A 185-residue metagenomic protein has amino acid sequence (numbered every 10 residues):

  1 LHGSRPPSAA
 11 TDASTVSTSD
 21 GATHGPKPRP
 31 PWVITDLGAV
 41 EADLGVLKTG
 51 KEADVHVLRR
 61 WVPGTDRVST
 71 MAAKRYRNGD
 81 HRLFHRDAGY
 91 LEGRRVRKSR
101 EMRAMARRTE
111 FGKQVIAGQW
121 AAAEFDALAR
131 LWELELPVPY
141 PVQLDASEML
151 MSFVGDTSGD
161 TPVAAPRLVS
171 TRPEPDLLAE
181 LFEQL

Functional and structural regions predicted by a protein language model:
L1-A10, A22, P30: Long, low-complexity intrinsically disordered regions enriched in Ser/Thr/Pro/Gly
G3, W32, S170, E180: Charged/polar, solvent-exposed surface patches and flexible loops
R5-T11, E41, R100: N-terminal non-globular leader segments, chiefly Sec-dependent signal peptides
A10-S14, T23, P166: Intrinsic disorder/low-complexity segments
D20-T161: Conserved ATP-binding subdomain of kinase catalytic cores across diverse folds
G159-P175: AlphaC helix of the protein kinase catalytic domain
P175-L185: Conserved kinase catalytic-core segment
